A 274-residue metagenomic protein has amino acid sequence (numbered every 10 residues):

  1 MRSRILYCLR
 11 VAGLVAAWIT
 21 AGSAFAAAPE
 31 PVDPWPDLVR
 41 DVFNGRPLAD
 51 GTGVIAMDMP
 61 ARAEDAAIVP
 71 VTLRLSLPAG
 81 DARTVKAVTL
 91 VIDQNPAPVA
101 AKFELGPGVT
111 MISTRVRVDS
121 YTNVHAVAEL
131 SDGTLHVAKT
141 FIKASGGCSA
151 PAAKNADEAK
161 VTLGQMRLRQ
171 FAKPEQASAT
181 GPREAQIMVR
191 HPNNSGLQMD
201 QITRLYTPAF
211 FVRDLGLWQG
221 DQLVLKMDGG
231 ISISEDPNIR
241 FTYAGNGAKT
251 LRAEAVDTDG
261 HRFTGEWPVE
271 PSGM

Functional and structural regions predicted by a protein language model:
M1-A12: Bacterial N-terminal signal peptides that target proteins for export
R10-G22: Bacterial N-terminal signal peptides
G22-A28: Sec/Tat signal peptide C-region and signal peptidase I cleavage site
A28-K154, Q170-T180, M188-G273: A general "mature secreted/periplasmic domain" signal
A153, E158-Q165: Long, charged amphipathic helices and adjacent flexible linkers at domain junctions
V161-L163, S178-E184: Short gly/pro-enriched beta-turn/loop segments at secondary-structure junctions
